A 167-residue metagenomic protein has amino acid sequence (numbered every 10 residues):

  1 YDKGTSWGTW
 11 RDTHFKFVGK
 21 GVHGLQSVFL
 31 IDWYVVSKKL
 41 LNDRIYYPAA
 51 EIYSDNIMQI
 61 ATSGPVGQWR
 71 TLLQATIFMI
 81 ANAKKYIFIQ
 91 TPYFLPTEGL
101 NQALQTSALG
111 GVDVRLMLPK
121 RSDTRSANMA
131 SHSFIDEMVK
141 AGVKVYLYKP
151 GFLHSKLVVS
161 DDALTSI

Functional and structural regions predicted by a protein language model:
Y1-I167: Charged, low-complexity intrinsically disordered terminal segments
